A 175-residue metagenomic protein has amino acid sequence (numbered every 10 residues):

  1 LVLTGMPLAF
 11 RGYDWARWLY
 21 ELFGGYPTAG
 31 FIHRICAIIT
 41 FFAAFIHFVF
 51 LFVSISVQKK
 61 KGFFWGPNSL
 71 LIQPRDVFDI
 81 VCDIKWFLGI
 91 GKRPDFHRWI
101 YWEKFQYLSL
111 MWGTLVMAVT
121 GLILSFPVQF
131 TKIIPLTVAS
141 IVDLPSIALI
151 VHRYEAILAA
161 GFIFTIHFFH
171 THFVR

Functional and structural regions predicted by a protein language model:
L1-R175: Membrane-embedded alpha-helical bundles that constitute the cytochrome b-like, heme-associated redox core of multi-pass
